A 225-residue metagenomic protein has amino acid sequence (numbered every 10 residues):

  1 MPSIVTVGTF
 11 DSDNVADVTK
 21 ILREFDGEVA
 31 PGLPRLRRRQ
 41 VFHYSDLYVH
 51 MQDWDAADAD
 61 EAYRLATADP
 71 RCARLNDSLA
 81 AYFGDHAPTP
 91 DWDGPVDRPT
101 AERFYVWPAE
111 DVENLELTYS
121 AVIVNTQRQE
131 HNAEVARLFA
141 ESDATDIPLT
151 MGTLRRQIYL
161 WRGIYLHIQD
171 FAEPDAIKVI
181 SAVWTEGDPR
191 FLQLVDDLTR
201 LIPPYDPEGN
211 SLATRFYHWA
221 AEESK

Functional and structural regions predicted by a protein language model:
M1-V49, D53-L166, D170-E186, R200-K225: Short S/T/G/P-rich N-terminal loop/turn motif that feeds into the first structured element of a domain
E186-Q193: Accessory, usually C-terminal, subdomains that scaffold auxiliary metal cofactors
